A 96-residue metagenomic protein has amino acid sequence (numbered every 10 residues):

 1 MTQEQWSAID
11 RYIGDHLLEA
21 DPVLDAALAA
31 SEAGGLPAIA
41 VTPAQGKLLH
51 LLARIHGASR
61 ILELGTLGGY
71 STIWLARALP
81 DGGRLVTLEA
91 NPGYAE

Functional and structural regions predicted by a protein language model:
M1-E96: A short alpha-helical cap/connector motif
